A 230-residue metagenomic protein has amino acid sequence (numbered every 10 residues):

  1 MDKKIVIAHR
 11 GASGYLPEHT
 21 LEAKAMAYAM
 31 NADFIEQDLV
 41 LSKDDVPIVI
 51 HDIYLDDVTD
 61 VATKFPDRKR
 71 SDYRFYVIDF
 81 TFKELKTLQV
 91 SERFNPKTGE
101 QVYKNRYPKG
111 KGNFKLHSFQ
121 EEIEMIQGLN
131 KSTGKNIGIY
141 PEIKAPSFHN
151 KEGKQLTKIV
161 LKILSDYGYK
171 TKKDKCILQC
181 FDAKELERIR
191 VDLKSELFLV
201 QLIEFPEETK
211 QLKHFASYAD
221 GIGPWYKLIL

Functional and structural regions predicted by a protein language model:
M1-L230: Phosphate-group recognition and catalysis centered on beta-loop-alpha active-site segments
